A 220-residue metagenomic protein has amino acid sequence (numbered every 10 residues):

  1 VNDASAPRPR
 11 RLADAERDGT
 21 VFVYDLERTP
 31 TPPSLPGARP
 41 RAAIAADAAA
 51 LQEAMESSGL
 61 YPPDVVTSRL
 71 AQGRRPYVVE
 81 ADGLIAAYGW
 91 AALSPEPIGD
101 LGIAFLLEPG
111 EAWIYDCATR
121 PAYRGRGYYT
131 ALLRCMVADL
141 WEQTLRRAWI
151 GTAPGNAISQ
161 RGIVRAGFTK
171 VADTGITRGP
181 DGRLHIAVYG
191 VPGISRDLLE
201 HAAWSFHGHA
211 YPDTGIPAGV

Functional and structural regions predicted by a protein language model:
V1-V66: Acyl-donor-binding surface of acyltransferase catalytic domains
G19-Y24, T169-L184: Conserved catalytic-core motifs of GNAT/GCN5-like acyltransferases
D64-P76, E80-W113: Conserved acyl-donor/pantetheine-binding loop and adjacent beta-alpha core of acyl/acetyltransferases and related
D116-T119, G125-E142, R161, R165: Conserved acetyl-CoA-binding loop-helix of GNAT-fold acetyltransferases
R120, A153: Residue-level recognition of the GNAT/N-acetyltransferase active site
L140-T152: Conserved GNAT acetyl-CoA-binding A-motif
P154-D173: Conserved active-site alpha-helix within GNAT-family acetyltransferase domains
L199-V220: Long, compositionally biased intrinsically disordered regions
